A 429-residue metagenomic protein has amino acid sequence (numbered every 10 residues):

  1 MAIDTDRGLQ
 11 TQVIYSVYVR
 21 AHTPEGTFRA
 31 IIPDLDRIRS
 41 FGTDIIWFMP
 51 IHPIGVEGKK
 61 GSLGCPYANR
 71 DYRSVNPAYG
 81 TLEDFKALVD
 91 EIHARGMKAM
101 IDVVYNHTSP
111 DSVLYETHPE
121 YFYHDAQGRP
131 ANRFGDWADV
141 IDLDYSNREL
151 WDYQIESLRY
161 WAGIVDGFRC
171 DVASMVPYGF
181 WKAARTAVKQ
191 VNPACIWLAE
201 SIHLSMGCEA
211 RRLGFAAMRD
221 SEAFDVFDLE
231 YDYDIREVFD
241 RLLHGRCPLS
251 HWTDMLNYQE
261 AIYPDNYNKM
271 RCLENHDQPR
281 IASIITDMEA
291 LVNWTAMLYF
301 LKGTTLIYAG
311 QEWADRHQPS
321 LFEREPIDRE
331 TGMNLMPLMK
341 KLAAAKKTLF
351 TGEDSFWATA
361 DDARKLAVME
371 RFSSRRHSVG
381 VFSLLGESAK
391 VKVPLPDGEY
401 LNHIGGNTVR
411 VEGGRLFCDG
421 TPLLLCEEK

Functional and structural regions predicted by a protein language model:
A2-Y15, V19-D44, P50-A162, A183-N192 (+1 more regions): Substrate-binding/active-site clefts of carbohydrate-active enzymes
V13-Y15, I46-F48, A99-I101, F168 (+3 more regions): Hydrophobic faces of well-ordered beta-strands that scaffold small-molecule active sites in alpha/beta enzyme cores
M100, G167-A173, I281: Short catalytic-loop micro-motif centered on adjacent basic/acidic residues
D171-P264, K269, M297, R316-F350 (+3 more regions): Active-site-proximal helices and loops of the catalytic beta/alpha 8
Y267-M333: Aromatic/acidic polysaccharide-binding cleft in carbohydrate-active enzymes
T359-L395: Carbohydrate-binding surface patches
L401-R415: Solvent-exposed beta-strand/loop surfaces of large extracellular or lumenal domains
V411-K429: C-terminal beta-strand-rich structural cap/linker in extracellular carbohydrate-active enzymes
